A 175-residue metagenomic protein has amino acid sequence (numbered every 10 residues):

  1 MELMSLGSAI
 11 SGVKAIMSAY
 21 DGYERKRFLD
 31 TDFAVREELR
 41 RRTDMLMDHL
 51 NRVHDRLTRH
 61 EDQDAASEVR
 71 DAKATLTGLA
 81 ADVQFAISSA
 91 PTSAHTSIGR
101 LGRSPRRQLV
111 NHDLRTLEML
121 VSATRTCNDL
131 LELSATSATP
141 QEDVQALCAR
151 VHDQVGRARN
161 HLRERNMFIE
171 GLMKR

Functional and structural regions predicted by a protein language model:
M1-T58: Leu/Val/Ala/Ile-rich N-terminal alpha-helices, chiefly Sec-type signal peptides and the beginnings
E2, E24, E37-E38, E61 (+6 more regions): Glutamate identity and glutamate-enriched acidic tracts
L6, F28, D32, L39 (+6 more regions): Intrinsic-disorder-associated interaction segments
I10-V13, C127, V151, A158: Generic structural signal of hydrophobic/aromatic residues within well-ordered alpha-helices of folded domains
N51-A146: Charged linear interaction tracts used for macromolecular binding and regulation
L133-R175: Preference for long, well-ordered alpha-helical segments
